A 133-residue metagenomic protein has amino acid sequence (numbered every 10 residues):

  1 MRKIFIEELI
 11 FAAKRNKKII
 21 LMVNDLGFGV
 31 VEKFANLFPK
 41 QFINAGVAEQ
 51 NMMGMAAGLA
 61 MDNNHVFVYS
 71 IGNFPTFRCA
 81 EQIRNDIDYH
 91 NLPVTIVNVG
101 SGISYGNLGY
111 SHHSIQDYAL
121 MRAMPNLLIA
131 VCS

Functional and structural regions predicted by a protein language model:
M1-S133: Thiamine diphosphate
